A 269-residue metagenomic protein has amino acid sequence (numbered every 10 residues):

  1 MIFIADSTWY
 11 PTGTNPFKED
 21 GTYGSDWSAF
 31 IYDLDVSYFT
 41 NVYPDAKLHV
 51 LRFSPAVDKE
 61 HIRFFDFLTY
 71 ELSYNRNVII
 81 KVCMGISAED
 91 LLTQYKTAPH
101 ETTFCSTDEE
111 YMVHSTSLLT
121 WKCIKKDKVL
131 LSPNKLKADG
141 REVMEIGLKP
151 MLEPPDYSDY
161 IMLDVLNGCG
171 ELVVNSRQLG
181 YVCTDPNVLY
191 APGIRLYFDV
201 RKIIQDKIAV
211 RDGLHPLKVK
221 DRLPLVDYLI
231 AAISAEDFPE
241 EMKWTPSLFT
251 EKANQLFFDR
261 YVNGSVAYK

Functional and structural regions predicted by a protein language model:
I2-T40, C83-S158: ADP-ribose/NAD+-binding catalytic cleft of ART/PARP-like enzymes
Y10-Y74, M144-K220: ADP-ribosyltransferase catalytic core
D45, Y70-N75, A98, E251 (+2 more regions): Surface-exposed polar/charged interaction patches
R76, I80-C83: Extended, amphipathic alpha-helical scaffolds
G85-A88, L118-T120, R201-I203, A235-P239: Short acidic/polar capping segments at secondary-structure boundaries
A88-A98, D206-G213, P246-S247: Short, aromatic/basic amphipathic alpha-helical patches
K137-R141, V219-V226: Short, cationic low-complexity segments
D221-K269: C-terminal, well-folded lobe of enzymatic/effector domains
